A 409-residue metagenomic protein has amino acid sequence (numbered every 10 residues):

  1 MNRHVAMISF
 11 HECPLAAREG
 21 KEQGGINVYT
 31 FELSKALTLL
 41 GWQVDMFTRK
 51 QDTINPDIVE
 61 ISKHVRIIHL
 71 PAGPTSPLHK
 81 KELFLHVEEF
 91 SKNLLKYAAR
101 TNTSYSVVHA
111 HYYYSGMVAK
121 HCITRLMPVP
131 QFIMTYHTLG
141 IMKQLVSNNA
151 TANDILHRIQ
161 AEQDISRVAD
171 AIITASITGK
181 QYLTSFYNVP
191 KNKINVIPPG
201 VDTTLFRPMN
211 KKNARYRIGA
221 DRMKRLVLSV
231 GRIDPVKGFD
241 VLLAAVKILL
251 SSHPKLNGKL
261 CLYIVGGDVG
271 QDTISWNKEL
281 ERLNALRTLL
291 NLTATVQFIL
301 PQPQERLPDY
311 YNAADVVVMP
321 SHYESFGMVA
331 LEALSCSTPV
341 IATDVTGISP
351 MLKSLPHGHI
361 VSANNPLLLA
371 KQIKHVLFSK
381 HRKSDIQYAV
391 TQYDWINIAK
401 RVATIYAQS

Functional and structural regions predicted by a protein language model:
M1-I67: N-terminal subdomain of nucleotide-sugar transferases
T178, G200: Carbohydrate-associated surface elements
D221-K237, L243-V246, Y263: Conserved donor-binding/catalytic core segment of Leloir-type glycosyltransferases
G266, W276-Q302: Nucleotide-activated donor-binding/catalytic signature segment of Leloir-type glycosyltransferases, i.e., the conserved
P301, D309-A314: Short alpha-helical donor nucleotide-sugar binding micro-motif in glycosyltransferases
H322: Aromatic "clamp/platform" in nucleotide-sugar-dependent glycosyltransferases that forms part of the donor/acceptor
P339-A342: Short hydrophobic beta-strand element within catalytic cores of glycosyltransferases and related nucleotide-activated
S354-P366, H375-K380: Conserved acidic donor-binding segment of nucleotide-sugar-dependent glycosyltransferases
